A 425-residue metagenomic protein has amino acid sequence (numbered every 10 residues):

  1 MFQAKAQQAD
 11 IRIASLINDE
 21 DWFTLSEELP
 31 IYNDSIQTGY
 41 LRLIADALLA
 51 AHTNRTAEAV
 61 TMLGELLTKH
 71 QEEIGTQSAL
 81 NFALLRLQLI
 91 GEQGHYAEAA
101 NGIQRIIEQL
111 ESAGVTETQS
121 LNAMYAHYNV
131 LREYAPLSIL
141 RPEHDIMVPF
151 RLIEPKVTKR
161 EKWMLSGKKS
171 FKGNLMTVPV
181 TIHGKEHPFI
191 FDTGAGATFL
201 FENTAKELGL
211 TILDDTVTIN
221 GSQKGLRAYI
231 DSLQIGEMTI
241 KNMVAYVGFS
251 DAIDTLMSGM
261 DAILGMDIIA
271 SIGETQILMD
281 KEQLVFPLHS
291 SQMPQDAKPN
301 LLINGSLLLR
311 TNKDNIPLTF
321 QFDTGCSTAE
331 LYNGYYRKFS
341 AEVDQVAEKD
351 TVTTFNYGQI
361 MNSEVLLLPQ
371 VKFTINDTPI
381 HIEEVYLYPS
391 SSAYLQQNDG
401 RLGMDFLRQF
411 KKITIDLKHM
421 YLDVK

Functional and structural regions predicted by a protein language model:
M1-K5: C-terminal segment of classical bacterial N-terminal signal peptides
A6-K425: Pepsin/retropepsin-fold aspartyl endopeptidases
